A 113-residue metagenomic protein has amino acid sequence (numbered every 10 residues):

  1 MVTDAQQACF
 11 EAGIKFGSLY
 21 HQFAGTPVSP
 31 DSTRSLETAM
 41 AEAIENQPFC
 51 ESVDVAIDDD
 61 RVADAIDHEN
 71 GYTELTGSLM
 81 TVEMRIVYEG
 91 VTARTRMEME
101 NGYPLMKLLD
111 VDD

Functional and structural regions predicted by a protein language model:
M1-D113: Short beta-strand/helix segments in adaptor/scaffold domains that form protein-protein interfaces within large
